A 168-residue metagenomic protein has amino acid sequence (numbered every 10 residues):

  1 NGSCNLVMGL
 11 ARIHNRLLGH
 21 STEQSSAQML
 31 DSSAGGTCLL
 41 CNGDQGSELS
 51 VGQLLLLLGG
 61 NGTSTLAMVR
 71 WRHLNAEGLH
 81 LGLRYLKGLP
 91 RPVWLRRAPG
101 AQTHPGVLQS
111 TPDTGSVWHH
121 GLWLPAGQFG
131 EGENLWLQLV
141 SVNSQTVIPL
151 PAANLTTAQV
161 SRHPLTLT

Functional and structural regions predicted by a protein language model:
N1-T63, M68-G82, L89-P90, P99-T168: Short strand-loop-strand
